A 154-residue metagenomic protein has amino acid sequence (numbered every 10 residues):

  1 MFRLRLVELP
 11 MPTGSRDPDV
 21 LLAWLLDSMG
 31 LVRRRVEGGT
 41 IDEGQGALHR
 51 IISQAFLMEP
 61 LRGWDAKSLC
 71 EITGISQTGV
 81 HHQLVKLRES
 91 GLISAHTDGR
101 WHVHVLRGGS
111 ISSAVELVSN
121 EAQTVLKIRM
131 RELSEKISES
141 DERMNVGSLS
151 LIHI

Functional and structural regions predicted by a protein language model:
M1-E43: N-terminal leader segment of winged-helix/HTH proteins
G44, L48, D98-N120: Short, cationic-aromatic polyanion-contact patches
G46-L61: Short amphipathic alpha-helical interface segments
L61-E71: Short acidic, hydrophobic short linear motifs in intrinsically disordered regions
G74-E89: Short amphipathic alpha-helical interaction segments
R88-D98: A short, conserved structural fragment
S112-S134: Short, amphipathic alpha-helical interaction segments positioned at domain boundaries
I152-I154: Conserved small/polar residues in nucleotide/adenosyl-binding loops
